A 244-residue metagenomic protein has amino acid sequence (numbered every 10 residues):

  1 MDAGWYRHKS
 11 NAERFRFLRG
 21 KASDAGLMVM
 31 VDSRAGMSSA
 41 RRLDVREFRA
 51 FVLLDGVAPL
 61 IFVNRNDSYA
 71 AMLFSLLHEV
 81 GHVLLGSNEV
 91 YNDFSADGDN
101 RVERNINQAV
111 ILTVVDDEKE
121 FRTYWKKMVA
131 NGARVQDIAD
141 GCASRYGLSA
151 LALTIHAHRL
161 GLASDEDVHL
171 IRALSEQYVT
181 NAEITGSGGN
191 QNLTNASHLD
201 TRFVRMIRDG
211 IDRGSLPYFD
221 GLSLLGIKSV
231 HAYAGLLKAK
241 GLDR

Functional and structural regions predicted by a protein language model:
M1-R244: Active-site hotspot residues in diverse enzymes, especially metal/ion-binding acidic/histidine motifs
